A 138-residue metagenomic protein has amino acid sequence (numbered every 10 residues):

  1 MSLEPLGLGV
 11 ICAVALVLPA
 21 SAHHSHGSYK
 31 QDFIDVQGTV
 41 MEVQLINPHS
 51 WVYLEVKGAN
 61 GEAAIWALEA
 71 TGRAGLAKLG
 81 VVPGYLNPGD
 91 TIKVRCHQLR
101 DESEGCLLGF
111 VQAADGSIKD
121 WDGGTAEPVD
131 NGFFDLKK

Functional and structural regions predicted by a protein language model:
P5-P19: Bacterial N-terminal signal peptides
S21-I34: Short boundary/loop segments of OB/S1/cold-shock single-stranded nucleic-acid-binding domains
G38-V40: Conserved hydrophobic positions within beta-strands
I46-K57: Short aromatic-glycine-enriched beta-strand elements
E69-K78: Short, structured beta-strand/loop micro-motifs enriched in basic residues and often containing a Trp
K78-K93: Short nucleic-acid-contacting surface segments enriched for D/E, G, S/T with interspersed K/R
L99-G123: OB-fold/S1-family single-stranded nucleic acid-binding modules
S117-K138: Extended, charge-rich, solvent-exposed interface segments
